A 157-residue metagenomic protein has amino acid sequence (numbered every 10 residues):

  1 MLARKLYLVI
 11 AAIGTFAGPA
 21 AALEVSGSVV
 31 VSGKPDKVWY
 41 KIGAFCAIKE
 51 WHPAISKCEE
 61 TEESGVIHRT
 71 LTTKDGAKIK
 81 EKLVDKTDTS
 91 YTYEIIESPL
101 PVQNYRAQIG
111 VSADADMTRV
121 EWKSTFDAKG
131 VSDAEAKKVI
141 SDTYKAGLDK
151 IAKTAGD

Functional and structural regions predicted by a protein language model:
M1-L8: Bacterial N-terminal signal peptides that target proteins for export
L8-A17: Bacterial N-terminal signal peptides
G18-E63: Hydrophobic ligand-binding cavity/cleft-lining segments
S32-D36, V84-T89, G110-R119, K153-D157: A short, structured loop/turn motif at beta-sheet edges
G33, K37-Y40, A47-E50, K78 (+3 more regions): Extracytoplasmic/secreted proteins, especially bacterial periplasmic and envelope-associated proteins
K49-P53, K57-P101, R106, K153-D157: Glycine-rich portal/gate segments that line the openings of hydrophobic small-molecule binding cavities
S98-L100, D114, D127-K129: Short coil/turn motifs at secondary-structure junctions
R119, T125-D157: A conserved amphipathic terminal alpha-helix motif
